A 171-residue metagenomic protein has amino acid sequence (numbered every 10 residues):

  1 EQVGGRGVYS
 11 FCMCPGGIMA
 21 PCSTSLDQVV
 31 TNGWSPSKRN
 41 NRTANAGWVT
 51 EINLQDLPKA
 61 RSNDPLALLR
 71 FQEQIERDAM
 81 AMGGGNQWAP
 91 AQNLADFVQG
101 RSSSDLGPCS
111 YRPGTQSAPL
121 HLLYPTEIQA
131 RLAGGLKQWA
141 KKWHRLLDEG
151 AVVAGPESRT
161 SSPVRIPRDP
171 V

Functional and structural regions predicted by a protein language model:
E1-V171: Residues forming the flavin
